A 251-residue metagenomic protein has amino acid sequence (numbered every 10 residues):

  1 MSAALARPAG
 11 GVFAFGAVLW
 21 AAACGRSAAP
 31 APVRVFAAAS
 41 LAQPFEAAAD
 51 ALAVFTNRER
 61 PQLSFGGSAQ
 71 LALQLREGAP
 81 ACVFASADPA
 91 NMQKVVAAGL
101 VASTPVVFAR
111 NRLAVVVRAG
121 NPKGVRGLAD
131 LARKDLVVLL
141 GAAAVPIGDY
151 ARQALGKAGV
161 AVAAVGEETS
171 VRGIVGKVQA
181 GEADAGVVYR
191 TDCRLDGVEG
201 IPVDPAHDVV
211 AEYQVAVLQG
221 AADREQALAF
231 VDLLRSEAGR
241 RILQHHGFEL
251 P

Functional and structural regions predicted by a protein language model:
M1, A22-A23: Classical N-terminal targeting signals for secretion and organelle import
M1-F13: Bacterial N-terminal signal peptides that target proteins for export
L5, G16-V18, P202: Intrinsically disordered, low-complexity serine/threonine-rich segments
G10-A22: Bacterial N-terminal signal peptides
C24-F65, A69-E77, S86-P89, Q93-V101 (+2 more regions): Exported/periplasmic ABC-transporter solute-binding proteins
A79-A81: Short acidic/histidine-rich motifs immediately flanking catalytic phosphotransfer sites in two-component signaling
